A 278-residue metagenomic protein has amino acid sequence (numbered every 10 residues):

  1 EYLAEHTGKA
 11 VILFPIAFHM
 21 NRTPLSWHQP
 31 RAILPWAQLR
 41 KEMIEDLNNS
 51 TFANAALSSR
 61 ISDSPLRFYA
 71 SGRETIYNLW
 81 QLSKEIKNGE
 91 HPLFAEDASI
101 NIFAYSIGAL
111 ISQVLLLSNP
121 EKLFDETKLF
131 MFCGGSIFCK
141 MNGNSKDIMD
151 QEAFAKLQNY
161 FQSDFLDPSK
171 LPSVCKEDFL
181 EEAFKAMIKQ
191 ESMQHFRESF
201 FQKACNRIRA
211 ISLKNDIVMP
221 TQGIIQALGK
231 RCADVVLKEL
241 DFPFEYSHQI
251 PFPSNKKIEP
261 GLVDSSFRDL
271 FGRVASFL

Functional and structural regions predicted by a protein language model:
E1-N48: Short, surface-exposed "cap/lid" segments of acyl-processing enzymes
Y2-T7, H91-F94, L117-D125, Q226-A233: Short, surface-exposed basic-aromatic patches at helix termini and helix-loop junctions that form
A10-P15, N101-A104, F130-M131, A210: A structural signal for short, well-ordered beta-strand segments and their strand-loop junctions that often border
T23-W27, M141-S145, Q222-G223: Short aromatic-enriched loop/helix-cap "lid" or pocket-rim segments at secondary-structure transitions that line
Q29-P92: Alpha/beta-hydrolase active-site loop
S71, Y105-A109: Active-site loop->helix "elbow" adjoining a glycine-rich segment at hydrolase catalytic centers
E90, F94-A98, I102-Y105, Q113-K176: Hydrolase active-site cap/lid region
M149-L278: Serine-hydrolase catalytic core
